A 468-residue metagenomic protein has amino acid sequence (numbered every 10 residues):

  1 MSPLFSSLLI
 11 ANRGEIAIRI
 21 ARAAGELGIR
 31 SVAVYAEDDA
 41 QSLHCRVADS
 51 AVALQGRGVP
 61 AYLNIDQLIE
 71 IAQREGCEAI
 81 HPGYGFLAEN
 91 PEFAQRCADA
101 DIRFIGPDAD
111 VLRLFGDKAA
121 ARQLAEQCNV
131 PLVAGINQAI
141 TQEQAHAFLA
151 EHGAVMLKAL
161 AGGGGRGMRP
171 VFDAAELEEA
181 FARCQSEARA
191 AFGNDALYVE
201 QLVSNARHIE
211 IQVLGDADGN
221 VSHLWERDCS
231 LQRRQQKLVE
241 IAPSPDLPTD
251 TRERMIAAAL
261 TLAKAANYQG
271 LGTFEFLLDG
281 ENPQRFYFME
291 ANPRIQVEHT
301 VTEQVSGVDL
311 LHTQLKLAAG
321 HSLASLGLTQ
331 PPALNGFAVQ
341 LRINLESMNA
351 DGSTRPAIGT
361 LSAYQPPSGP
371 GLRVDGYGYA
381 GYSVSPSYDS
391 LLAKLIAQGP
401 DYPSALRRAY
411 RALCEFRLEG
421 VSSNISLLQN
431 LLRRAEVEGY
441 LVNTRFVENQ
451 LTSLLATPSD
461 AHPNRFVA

Functional and structural regions predicted by a protein language model:
S2-S31, E37, A51-A53, Q73-E75 (+3 more regions): ATP-dependent carboxylate activation and anion-phosphoryl transfer catalytic cores that bind Mg-ATP to form
A11, A21, E26-Y62, I71-G116 (+1 more regions): A short, GP-enriched loop/loop-strand-helix hinge that lies immediately N-terminal to, or at the N-terminal rim
G14, Y84-F86, L160-G163, E346: Short glycine-rich anion-binding loops that position phosphate/pyrophosphate groups of nucleotides and phosphorylated
L63-Q73, Q144-A150: Short amphipathic alpha-helix with an adjacent loop that forms part of the alpha/beta core around
I65, K118, Q142-E143, A174-L177 (+1 more regions): Residues at or immediately preceding the N-termini of alpha-helices
H81-A88, R113, Q138-Q142, S204 (+1 more regions): Short, glycine/charge-rich beta-strand/loop segments that flank catalytic centers and engage negatively charged groups
A98-G167: A conserved helix-loop-beta module that forms one wall/lid of the active-site cleft in ATP-utilizing catalytic domains
